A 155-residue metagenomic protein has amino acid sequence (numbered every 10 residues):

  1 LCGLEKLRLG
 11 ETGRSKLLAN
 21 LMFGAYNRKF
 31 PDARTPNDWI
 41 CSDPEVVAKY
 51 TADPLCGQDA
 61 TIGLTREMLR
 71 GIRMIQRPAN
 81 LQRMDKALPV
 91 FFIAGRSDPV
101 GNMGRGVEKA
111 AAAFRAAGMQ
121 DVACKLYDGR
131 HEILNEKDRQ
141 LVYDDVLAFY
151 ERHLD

Functional and structural regions predicted by a protein language model:
L1-L55: Alpha/beta-hydrolase-fold enzymes
A60-Q82: Active-site nucleophile elbow and catalytic-triad environment of alpha/beta-hydrolase enzymes
E67-R70, K109, L141, D145: Alpha-helical elements of Rossmann-like donor-binding domains used by nucleotide-donor carbohydrate transfer enzymes
L81-K86, A117-M119: Short, conserved loop/helix-junction motifs that constitute active-site signature segments in enzyme catalytic cores
F92-A94: Short beta-strand/loop motif that positions the catalytic acidic residue of the alpha/beta-hydrolase fold
R96-P99, G129-R130: Acidic beta-to-alpha connecting loop that harbors the catalytic carboxylate
P99-K109: Conserved alpha/beta-hydrolase "acid-adjacent" motif
R115-D155: Catalytic active-site module of serine/aspartate enzymes centered on a nucleophile-bearing elbow/loop
